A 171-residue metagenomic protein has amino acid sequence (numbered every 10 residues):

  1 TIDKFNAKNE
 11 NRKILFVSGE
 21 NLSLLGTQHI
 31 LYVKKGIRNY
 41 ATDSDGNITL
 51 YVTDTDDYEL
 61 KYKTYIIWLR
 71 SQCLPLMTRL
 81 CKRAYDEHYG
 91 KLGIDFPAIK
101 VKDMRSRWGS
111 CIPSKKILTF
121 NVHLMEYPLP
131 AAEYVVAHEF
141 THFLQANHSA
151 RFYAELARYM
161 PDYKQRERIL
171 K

Functional and structural regions predicted by a protein language model:
T1-Y134, F143-K171: Active-site-proximal or metal-binding-adjacent scaffold patches in catalytic folds
E139: Walker B catalytic acidic pair
